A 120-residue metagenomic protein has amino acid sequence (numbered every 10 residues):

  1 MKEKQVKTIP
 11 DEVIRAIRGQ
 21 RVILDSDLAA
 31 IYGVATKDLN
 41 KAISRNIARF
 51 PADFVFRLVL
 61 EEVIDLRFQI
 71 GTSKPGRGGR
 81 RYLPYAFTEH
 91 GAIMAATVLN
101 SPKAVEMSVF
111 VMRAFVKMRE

Functional and structural regions predicted by a protein language model:
M1-E120: Basic, low-complexity intrinsically disordered segments
